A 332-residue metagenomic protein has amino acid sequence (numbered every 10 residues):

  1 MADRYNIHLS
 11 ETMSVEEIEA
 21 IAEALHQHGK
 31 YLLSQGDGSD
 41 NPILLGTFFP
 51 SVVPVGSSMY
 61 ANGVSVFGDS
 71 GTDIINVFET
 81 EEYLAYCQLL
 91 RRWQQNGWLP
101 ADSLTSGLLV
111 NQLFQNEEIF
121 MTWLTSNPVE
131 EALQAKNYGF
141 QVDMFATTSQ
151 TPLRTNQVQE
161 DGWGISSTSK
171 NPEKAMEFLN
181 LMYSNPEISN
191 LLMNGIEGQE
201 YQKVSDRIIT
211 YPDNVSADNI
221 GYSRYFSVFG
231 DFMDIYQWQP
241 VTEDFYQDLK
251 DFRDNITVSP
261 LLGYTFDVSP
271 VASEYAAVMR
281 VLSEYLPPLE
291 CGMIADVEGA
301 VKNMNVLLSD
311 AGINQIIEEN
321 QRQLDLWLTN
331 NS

Functional and structural regions predicted by a protein language model:
M1-S332: Extracytoplasmic/secretory soluble proteins
